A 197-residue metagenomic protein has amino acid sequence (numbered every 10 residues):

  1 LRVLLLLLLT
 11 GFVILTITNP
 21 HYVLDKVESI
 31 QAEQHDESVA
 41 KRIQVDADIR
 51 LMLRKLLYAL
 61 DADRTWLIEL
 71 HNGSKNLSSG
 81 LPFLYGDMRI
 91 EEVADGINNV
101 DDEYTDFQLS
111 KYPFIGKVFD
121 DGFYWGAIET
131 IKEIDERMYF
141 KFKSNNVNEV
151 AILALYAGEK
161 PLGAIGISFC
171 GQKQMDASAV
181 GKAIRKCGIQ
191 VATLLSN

Functional and structural regions predicted by a protein language model:
L1-D95, N197: Intrinsically disordered, low-complexity terminal regulatory regions
Q31, R50, G163-N197: Juxtadomain coupling helices with adjacent low-complexity linkers
L51-A59, R64-L67, N72, S110-I128 (+1 more regions): Generic signature of mature, soluble extracytoplasmic domains
A62-R64, V150, A164: Extracellular structured ligand-interaction cores
F83-N145: Regulatory sensory and allosteric helical modules in signal-transduction proteins and certain transcription factors
E149-Y156: Short hydrophobic beta-strand micro-motif common in sensory/regulatory domains
